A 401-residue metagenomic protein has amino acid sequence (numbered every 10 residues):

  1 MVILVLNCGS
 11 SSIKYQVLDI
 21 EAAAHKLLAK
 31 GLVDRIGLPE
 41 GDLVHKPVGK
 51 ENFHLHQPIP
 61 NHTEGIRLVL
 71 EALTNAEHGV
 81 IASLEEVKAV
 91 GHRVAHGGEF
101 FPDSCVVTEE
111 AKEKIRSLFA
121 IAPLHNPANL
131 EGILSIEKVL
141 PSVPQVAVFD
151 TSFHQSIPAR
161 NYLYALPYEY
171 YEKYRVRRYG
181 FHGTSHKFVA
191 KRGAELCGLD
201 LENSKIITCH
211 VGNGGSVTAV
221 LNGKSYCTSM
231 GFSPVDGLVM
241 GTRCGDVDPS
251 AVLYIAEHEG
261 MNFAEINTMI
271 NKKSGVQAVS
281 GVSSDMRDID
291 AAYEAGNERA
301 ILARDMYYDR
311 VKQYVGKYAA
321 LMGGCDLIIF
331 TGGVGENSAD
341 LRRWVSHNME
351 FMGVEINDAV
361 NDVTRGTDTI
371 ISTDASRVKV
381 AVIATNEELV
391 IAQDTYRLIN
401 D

Functional and structural regions predicted by a protein language model:
M1-G98: N-terminal glycine/serine-rich phosphate-binding loop of ATP-dependent small-molecule kinases, especially carbohydrate
A72-K88, G193-D200, V315-D326: Phosphate/pyrophosphate-binding loops at sites that engage ATP/ADP/AMP, CoA/4′-phosphopantetheine, polyphosphate
L73-H125, V146, S152-N161: Short beta-strand-loop/turn "lid" adjacent to the catalytic site in phosphate-handling enzymes
H92, P123-N126, P144-F149, Q155 (+4 more regions): General beta-strand structural signal in soluble alpha/beta enzymes
F153-H258: Glycine-rich phosphate-binding loop of actin/hexokinase-like ATP-binding domains
T268, G275-V279, M286-L321: Adenine-nucleotide phosphate-binding core of ATP-dependent small-molecule kinases
D326-N348: Glycine-rich phosphate-binding loops at beta-strand->alpha-helix junctions
T367-D401: Structural signal for terminal/edge beta-strands and the immediately following C-terminal loop/tail that closes
